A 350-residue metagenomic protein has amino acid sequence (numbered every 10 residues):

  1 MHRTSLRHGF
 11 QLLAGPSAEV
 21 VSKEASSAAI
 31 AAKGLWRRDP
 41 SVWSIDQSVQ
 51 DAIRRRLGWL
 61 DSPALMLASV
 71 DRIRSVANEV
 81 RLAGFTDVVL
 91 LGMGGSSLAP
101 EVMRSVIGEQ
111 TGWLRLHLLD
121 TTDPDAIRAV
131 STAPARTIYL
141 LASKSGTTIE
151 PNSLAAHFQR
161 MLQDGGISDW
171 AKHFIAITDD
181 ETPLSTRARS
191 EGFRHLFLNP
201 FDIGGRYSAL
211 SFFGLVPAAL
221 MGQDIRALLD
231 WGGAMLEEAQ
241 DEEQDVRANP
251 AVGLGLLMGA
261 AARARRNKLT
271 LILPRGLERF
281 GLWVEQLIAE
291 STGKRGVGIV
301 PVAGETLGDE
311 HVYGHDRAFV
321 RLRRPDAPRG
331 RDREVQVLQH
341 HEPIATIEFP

Functional and structural regions predicted by a protein language model:
M1-L82, R333-Q336, E342-F349: Extended, charge-enriched "interface" segments that sit outside catalytic cores
G15-S22, S26-I30, P124-D125, D202-Y207 (+3 more regions): A short acidic, often aromatic-flanked loop/helix-cap motif at beta-alpha or helix-coil junctions that lines enzyme
I53, R72-T86, A129-T137, L257-R266 (+1 more regions): Glycine-rich phosphate/diphosphate-binding loops that line cofactor/substrate pockets in enzymes
P63-S75, D125, Q244-G259: Short N-terminal or domain-adjacent regulatory/targeting segments
N78-E243: Glycine-rich phosphate-binding loops that contact phosphosugars or nucleotide phosphates
L91-M93, L141-S145, L271-R275, R321-R324 (+1 more regions): Short glycine-centered, acidic/aromatic-flanked micro-motifs in structured strand/loop junctions that mark active-site
P100-V102, N152, L282-W283, R331-R333: Short, glycine/acidic-enriched capping/hinge loops at junctions between secondary-structure elements
D164-V320, P325-R329, I344: Active-site phosphate/pyrophosphate-binding segments
